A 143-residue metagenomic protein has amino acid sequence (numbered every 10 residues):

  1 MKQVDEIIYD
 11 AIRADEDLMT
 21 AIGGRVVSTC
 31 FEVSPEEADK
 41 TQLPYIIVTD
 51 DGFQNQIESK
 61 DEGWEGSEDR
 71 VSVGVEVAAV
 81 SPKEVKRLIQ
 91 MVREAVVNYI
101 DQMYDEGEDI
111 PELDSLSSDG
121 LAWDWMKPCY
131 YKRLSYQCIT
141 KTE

Functional and structural regions predicted by a protein language model:
M1-A14, D51-E68, E106-E143: Short, charged interaction patches at domain edges and termini
M1-E62, Y99, M103: Small/polar-rich, solvent-exposed N-terminal microdomains that initiate assembly or binding
T41-L43, E68-S72, Y131: Short connector loops at helix/strand junctions that flank enzyme active sites, especially segments positioning acidic
I47, G74, S135: Conserved beta-strand segments that form the floor/walls of ligand-binding pockets within enzyme and binding domains
V77-V85: A generic structural motif
K86, I100-I110: Short conserved catalytic/interaction loops centered on acidic-Pro-aromatic/His motifs
L88-E94: Short amphipathic alpha-helices in soluble, non-transmembrane regions that often serve as interface/regulatory elements
